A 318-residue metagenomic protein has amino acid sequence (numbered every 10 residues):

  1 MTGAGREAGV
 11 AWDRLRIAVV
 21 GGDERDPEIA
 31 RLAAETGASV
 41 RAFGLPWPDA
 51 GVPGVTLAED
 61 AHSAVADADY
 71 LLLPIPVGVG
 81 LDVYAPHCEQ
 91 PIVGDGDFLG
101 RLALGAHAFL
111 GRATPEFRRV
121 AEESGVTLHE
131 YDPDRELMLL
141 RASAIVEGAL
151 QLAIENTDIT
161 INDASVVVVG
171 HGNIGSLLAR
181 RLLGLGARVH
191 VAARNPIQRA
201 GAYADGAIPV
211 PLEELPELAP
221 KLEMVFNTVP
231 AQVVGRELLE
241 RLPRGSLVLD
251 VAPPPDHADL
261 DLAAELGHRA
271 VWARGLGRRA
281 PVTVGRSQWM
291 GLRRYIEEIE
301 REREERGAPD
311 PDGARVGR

Functional and structural regions predicted by a protein language model:
G3, G9-W12, L73-D163, L292: Glycine/serine-rich phosphate-binding loop and adjoining beta1-alpha1 elements at the start of nucleotide-handling
A11-H62: N-terminal glycine-/charge-rich "phosphate-binding" loop or analogous flexible N-terminal tail
I17-E28, A33, N162-L182: Glycine-rich adenosine-cofactor-binding loop
D23, P46, T114, R194-N195 (+1 more regions): Residues in the short beta-alpha loop(s) of Rossmann-like NAD(P)-binding domains
T36-V52, L185-D205: NAD(P)-binding Rossmann-fold cofactor-contacting core
E59-D60, P76-G80, V93-G105, A202-R278: Rossmann-like adenosine-cofactor binding region
H107, G111-H129, V251-E297: Rossmann-fold NAD(P)-binding glycine/threonine-rich loop
V284-R286, M290-R318: NAD(P)-dependent dehydrogenase/reductase Rossmann-like domain
